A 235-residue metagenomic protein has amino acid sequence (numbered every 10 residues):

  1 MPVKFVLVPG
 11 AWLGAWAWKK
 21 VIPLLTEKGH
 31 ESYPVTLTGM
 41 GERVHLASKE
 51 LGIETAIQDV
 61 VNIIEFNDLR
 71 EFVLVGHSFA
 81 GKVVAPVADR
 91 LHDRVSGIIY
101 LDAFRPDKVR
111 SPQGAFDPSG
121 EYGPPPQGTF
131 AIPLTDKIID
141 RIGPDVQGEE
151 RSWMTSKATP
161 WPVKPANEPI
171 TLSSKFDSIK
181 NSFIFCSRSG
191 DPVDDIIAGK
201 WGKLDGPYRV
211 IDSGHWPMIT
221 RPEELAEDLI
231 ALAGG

Functional and structural regions predicted by a protein language model:
V3, F176-N181, L204-G206: Short, proline-enriched alpha-helix->beta-strand connector loops that line the catalytic pocket of alpha/beta-hydrolase
V3-V44: Conserved HGGG/HGGXW glycine-rich cap/lid loop of the alpha/beta-hydrolase fold
E31, L37-V73, D89-R90, A115-P118: Active-site loop/oxyanion-hole signature of alpha/beta-hydrolase fold enzymes
K49, D89-V95, I99-D136, P192-D194 (+1 more regions): Flexible "cap/lid" loop of the alpha/beta hydrolase fold
V75-G76, A80, V84: Gly/Ala-rich beta-loop-alpha elbow adjacent to hydrolase catalytic centers
S156-K175, S187-S189: Active-site nucleophile elbow and catalytic-triad environment of alpha/beta-hydrolase enzymes
S187-I219, D228-L232: Conserved loop-alpha-helix segment in the C-terminal half of the alpha/beta-hydrolase fold that carries the catalytic
